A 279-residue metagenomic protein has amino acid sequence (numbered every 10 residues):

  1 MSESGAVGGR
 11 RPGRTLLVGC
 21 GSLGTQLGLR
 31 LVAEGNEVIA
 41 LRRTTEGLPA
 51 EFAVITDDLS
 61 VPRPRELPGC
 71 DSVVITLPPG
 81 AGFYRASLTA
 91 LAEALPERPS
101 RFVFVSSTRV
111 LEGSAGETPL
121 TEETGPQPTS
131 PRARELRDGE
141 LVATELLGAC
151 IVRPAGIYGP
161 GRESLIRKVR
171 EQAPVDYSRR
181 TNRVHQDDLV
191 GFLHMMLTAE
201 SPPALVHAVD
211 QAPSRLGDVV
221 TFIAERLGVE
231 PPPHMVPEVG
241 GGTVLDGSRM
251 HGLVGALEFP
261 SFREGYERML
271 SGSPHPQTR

Functional and structural regions predicted by a protein language model:
T15-G19: Conserved N-terminal Rossmann-fold NAD(P)-binding element of oxidoreductases
G24-T25: N-terminal Rossmann-fold NAD(P) dinucleotide-binding loop
P68-F104, V110, D138-L141: NAD(P)-cofactor binding segment of oxidoreductase domains
T108-S130, R170: Active-site "gating" loop of Rossmann-like NAD(P)-dependent oxidoreductase/epimerase domains
L141-P160: Conserved beta-loop-beta element that borders a ligand/cofactor-binding pocket
S164-I166, P174-L197: Substrate-positioning beta->alpha
F192-M195, A199-G242, D246: Mid/C-terminal beta-alpha module of Rossmann-like enzyme folds, strongest in SDR-family dehydrogenases/epimerases
P231, E238-R279: C-terminal amphipathic/interface module of NAD(P)-dependent oxidoreductases and related NAD-binding regulators
